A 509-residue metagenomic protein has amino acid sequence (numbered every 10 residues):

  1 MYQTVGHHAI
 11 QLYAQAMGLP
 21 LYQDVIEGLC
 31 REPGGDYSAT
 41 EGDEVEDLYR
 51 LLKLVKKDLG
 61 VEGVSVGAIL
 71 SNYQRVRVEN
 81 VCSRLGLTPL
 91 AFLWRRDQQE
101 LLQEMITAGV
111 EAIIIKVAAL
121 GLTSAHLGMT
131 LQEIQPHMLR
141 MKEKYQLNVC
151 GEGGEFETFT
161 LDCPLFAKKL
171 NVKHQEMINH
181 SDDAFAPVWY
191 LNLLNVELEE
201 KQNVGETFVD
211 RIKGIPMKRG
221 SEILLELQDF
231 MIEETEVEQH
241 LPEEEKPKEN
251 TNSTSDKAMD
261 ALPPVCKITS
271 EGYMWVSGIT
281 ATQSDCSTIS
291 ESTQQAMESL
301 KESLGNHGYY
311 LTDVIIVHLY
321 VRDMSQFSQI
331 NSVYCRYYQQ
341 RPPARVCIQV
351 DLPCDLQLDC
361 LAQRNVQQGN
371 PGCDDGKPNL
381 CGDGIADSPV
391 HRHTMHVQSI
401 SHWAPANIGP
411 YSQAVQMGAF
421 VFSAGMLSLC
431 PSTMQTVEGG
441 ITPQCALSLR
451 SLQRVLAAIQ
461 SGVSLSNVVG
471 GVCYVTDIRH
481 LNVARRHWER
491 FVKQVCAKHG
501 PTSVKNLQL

Functional and structural regions predicted by a protein language model:
M1-I114: ATP-dependent adenylation/nucleotidyltransferase module used to activate substrates
T4-H8, G42-Y49, E155, S290 (+4 more regions): Electropositive phosphate-/nucleotide-binding environments in soluble metabolic enzymes
I10, Q15-Y22, P33, K57-G63 (+2 more regions): ATP/NTP-dependent adenylation/nucleotidyl-transfer catalytic domains that generate, transfer, or process NMP-activated
A39, L101-E111, L127-E133, L356-A362: Short, surface-exposed amphipathic charged segments that create phosphate/polyanion-binding patches used for binding
L70-Y73, R95-Q99, L120-G121, W403 (+1 more regions): Short, catalytically relevant binding-site loops at active-site mouths
L93-W94, I114-V117, D162-L165, C360-A362 (+2 more regions): Short, structured patches in soluble enzyme cores that scaffold and shape functional sites
L102, L147-C150, Q349, S412-Q413: A generic local secondary-structure boundary/capping motif
E233-L509: Short, polar/acidic, helix-capping and beta-turn segments at strand->helix junctions that line the mouths
